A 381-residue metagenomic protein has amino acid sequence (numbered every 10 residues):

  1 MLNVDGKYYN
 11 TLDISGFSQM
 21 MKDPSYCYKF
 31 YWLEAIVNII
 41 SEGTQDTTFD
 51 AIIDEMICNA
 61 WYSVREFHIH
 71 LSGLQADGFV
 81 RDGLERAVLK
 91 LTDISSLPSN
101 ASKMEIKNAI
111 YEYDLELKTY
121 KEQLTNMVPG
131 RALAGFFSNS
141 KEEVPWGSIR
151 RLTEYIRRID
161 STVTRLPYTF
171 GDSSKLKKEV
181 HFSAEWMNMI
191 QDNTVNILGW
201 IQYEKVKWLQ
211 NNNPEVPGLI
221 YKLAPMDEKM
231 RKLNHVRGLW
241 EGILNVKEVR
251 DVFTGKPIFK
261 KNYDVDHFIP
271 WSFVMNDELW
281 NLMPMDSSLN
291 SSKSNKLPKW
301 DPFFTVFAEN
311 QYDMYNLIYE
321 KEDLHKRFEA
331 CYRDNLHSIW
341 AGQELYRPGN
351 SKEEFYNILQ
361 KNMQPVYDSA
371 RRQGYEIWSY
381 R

Functional and structural regions predicted by a protein language model:
M1-V236, D301-I318: Mixed-charge, low-complexity interaction segments
N10-D13, K29, L244-K247, K261-D264 (+1 more regions): Active-site-proximal structural scaffolding
S18-Y26, E241-L244, S272-N276: Short, charged/polar micro-motifs that form catalytic or ligand-binding hotspots
S25, R250, R381: Long C-terminal interaction/binding lobes of large macromolecular proteins
I39, W271, L289-S292, L317: Hydrophobic alpha-helical segments
N234-D264, D286: Short cysteine-rich loop/turn motifs with clustered Cys
F253-P284, S292-V306: Histidine-centered nuclease catalytic patch
P298-E376: C-terminal structured domain segments
